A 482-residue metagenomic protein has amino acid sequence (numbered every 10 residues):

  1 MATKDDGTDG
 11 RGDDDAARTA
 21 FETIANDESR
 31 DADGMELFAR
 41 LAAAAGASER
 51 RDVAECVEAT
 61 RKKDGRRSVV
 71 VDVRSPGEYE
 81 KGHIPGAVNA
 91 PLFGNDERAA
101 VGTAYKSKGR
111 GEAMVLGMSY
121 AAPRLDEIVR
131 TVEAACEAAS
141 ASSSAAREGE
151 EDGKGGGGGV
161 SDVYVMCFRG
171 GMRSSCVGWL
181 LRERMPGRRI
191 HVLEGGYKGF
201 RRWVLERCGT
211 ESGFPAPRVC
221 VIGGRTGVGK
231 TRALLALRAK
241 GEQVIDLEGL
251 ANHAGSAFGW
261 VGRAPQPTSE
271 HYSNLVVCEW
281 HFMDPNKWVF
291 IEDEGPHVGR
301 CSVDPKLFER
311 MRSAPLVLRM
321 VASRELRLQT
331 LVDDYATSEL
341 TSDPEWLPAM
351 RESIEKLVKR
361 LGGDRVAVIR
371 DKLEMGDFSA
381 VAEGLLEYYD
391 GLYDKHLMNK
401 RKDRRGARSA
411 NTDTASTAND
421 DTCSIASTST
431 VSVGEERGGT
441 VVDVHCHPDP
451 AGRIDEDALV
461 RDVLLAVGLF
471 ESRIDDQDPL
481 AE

Functional and structural regions predicted by a protein language model:
M1-P85, V204-G213, V221-G223, R408: Flexible, polar/low-complexity N-terminal or interdomain linker segments that lie immediately upstream of folded
R61-S140: Positively charged, proline/Ser/Thr-rich regional signature most characteristic of the Rhodanese/CDC25-like
P85-G86, E242, N286, M311-L316: Short glycine-/polar-rich loops that comprise or flank the Walker A/P-loop and associated switch/sensor motifs
S119-E194: Catalytic cysteine-centered active loop of the rhodanese-like fold, especially the PTP/DSP P-loop
P186-R201, D246-H253: A short glycine-rich beta-strand->turn/loop micro-motif centered on a GG-aromatic cluster
R218-A239: Glycine-rich phosphate-binding P-loop
Q243-E309: Conserved nucleotide-sensing/catalytic segment adjacent to the nucleotide-binding pocket in NTP-handling enzymes
R310-A410, D421, A426, T430-E482: Conserved NTP phosphate-binding and transfer environment spanning the P-loop NTPase/kinase superfamily
